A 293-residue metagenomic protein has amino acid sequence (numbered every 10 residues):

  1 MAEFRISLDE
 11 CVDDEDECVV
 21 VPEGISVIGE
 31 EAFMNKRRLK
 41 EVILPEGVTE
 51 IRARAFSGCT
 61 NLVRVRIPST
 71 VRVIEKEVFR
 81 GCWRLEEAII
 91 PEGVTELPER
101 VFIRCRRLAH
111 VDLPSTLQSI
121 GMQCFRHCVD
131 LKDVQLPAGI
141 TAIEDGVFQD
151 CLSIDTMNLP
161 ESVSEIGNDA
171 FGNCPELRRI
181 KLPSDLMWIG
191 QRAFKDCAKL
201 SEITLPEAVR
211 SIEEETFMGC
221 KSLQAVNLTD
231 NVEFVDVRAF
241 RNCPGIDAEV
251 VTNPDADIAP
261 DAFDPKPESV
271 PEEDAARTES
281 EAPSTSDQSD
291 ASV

Functional and structural regions predicted by a protein language model:
M1-E3, V12-V27, R37-E50, T60-V73 (+9 more regions): Structural signature of tandem-repeat unit edges
S7-C11, A291-V293: Terminal export signals
L8-D9, G29-A32, A53-A55, E75-V78 (+8 more regions): Consensus positions within tandem repeat domains that build extended binding/scaffold surfaces
F263-P265: Proline/Glycine/Serine-rich low-complexity intrinsically disordered segments that serve as flexible stalks/linkers
R277-V293: Long, low-complexity, intrinsically disordered segments
